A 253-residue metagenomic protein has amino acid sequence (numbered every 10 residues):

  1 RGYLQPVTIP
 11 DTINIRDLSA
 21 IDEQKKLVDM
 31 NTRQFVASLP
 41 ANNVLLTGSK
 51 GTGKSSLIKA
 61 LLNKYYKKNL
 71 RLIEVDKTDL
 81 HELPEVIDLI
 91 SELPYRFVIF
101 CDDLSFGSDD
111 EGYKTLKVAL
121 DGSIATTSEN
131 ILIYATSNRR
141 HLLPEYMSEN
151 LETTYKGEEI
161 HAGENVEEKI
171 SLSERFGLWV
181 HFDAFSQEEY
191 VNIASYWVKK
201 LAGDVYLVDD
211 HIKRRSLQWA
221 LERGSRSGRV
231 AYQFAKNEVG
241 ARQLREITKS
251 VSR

Functional and structural regions predicted by a protein language model:
Y3-K26: Dynamic helix-loop-helix/coil hinge segments at AAA+ ATPase domain boundaries and subdomain interfaces
V7-I9, R33-A41: Phosphate-binding P-loop
D22-A37: Pre-Walker A adenine-sensing motif
N43-I73, E85-E92: Walker A/P-loop
I73, P84-S128: Conserved nucleotide-sensing/catalytic segment adjacent to the nucleotide-binding pocket in NTP-handling enzymes
I73, S137, Y146-M147, T154-I170 (+1 more regions): Conserved AAA+ ATPase "SRH/arginine-finger" region at the nucleotide-binding site
S108-E158: Conserved catalytic/switch belt of AAA+ P-loop NTPases
D183-R253: C-terminal alpha-helical "lid" subdomain
